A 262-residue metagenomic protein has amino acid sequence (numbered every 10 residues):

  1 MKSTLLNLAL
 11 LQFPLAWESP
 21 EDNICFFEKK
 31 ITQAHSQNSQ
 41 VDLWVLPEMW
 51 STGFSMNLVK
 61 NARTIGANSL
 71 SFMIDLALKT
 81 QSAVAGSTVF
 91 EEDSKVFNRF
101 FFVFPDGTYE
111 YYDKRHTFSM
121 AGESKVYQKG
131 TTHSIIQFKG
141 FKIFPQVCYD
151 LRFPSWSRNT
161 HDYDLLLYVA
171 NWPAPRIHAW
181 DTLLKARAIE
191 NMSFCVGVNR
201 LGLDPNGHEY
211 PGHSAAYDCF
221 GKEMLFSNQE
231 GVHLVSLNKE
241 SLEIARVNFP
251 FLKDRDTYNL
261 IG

Functional and structural regions predicted by a protein language model:
L5-S19, V45, R99, D113 (+2 more regions): Active-site-proximal beta-strand elements of phosphoester/diester hydrolases
P14-W17, W50-G53, S241: Feature marks short, surface-exposed loop/turn motifs that line or immediately flank catalytic pockets and channel
P20-E21, C25-P105, E110, P173-S193: Cys-nucleophile CN-hydrolase/nitrilase-fold catalytic domain and related Cys-dependent amidase chemistry that acts on
T52, F101, Y112-F118, A215 (+1 more regions): Short beta->alpha transition motifs characteristic of CBS
R63, E91-H161, P175-T182, I244-L252 (+1 more regions): Active-site catalytic loop in hydrolytic enzyme cores
S69-S82, R152-H233: CN hydrolase (nitrilase-like) catalytic-core segments centered on the catalytic cysteine and neighboring Lys/Glu
G86-T88, R99-F102, S134, G197 (+2 more regions): Short beta-strand scaffold segments in enzyme catalytic cores
Y210-G262: Long hydrophobic alpha-helical segments typical of transmembrane helices together with their membrane-interfacial
